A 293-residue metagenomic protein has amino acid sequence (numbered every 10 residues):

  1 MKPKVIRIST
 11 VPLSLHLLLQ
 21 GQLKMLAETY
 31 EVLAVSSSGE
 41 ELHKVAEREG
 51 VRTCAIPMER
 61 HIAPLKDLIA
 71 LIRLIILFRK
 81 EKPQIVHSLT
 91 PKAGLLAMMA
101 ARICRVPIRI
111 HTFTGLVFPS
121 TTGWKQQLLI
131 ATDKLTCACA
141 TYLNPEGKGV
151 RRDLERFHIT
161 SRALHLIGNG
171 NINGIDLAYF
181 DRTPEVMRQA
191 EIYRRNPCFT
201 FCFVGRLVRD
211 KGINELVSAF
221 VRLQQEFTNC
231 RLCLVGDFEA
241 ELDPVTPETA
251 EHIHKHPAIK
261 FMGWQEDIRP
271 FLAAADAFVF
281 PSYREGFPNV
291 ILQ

Functional and structural regions predicted by a protein language model:
R7-K66, D153-E155, A163-L166, F238-A240: N-terminal strand-loop element at the rim of the active site of nucleotide-sugar-dependent glycosyltransferases
L13-Q20, L65-I72, P107-I108, V117-C139: Nucleotide-sugar donor phosphate/pyrophosphate-binding loop at the beta->alpha transition of glycosyltransferases
H16-G21, F199, F203-R222: A conserved mid-protein helix/loop that constitutes part of the nucleotide-sugar donor-binding site
H43-E47, R231-A258, M262: Short, structured helix-loop element that forms part of the nucleotide-activated donor/catalytic region
C54-A55, K134-V186: Donor nucleotide-sugar binding/catalytic pocket of nucleotide-sugar-dependent glycosyltransferases
R73, L177-R195, T200, P247-A250: A short helix/loop element that forms part of the nucleotide-sugar donor recognition site in Leloir-type
S88-G94: Short His-centered aromatic/hydrophobic patch
W264, Y283: Aromatic "clamp/platform" in nucleotide-sugar-dependent glycosyltransferases that forms part of the donor/acceptor
